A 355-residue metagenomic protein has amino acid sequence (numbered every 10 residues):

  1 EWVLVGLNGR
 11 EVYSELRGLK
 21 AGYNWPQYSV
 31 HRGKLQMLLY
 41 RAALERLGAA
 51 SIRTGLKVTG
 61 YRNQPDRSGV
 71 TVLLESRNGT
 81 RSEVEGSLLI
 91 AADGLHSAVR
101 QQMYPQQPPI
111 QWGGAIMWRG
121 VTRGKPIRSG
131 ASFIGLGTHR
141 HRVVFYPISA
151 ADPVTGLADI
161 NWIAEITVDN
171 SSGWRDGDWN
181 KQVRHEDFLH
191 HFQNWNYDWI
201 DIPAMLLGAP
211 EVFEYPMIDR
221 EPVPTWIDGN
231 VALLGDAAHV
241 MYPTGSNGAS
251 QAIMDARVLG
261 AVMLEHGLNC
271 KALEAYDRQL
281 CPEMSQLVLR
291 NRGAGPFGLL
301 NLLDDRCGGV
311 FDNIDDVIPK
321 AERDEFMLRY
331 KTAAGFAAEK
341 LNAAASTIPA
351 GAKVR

Functional and structural regions predicted by a protein language model:
E1-R46, G135, G298-L300: Active-site-adjacent segment of FAD-dependent monooxygenases/related oxidoreductases
L7-G9, P224, G245-N247, A261-R355: C-terminal helical "tail/cap" subdomain of flavin- and related membrane-associated enzymes
E11, M37-W199, M205: Conserved FAD-binding catalytic core of PHBH/FMO-like flavoproteins
E15-L16, Q102-M103, P203, G245 (+1 more regions): Short, flexible helix/strand-to-coil boundary loops that buttress conserved ligand/catalytic motifs in alpha/beta
L16-Y23, N170-G173, N291: Short glycine/proline- and charge-enriched loop/turn segments that cap or connect secondary-structure elements
S29-V30, I52, E83, S250-I253: Short aromatic/basic micro-patch
I90-A91, W118, E186-F188, L207-G293 (+1 more regions): Conserved mid-domain beta->alpha element of the FAD-binding
